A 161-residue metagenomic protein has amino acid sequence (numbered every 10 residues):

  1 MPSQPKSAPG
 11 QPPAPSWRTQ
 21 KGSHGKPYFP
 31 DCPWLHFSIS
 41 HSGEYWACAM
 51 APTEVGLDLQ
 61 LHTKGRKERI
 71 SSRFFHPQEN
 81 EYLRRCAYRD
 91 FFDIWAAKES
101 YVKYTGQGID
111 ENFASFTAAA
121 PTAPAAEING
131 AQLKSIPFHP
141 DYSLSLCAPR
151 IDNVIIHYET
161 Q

Functional and structural regions predicted by a protein language model:
M1-Q161: Core catalytic alpha/beta fold that binds nucleotide/phospho-ligands
